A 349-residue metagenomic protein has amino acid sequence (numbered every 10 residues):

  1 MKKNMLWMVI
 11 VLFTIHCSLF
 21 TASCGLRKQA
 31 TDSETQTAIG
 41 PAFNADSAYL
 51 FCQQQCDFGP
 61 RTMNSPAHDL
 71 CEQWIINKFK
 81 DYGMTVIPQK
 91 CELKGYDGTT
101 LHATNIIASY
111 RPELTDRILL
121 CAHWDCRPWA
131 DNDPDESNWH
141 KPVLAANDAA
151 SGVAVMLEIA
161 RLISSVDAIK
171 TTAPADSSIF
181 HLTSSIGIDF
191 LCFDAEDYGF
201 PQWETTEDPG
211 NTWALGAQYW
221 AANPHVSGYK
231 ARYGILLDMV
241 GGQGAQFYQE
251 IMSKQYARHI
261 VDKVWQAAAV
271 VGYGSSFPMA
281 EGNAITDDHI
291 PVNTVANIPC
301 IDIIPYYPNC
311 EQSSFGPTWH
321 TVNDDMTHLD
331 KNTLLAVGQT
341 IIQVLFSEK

Functional and structural regions predicted by a protein language model:
T14-T21, I179-H181: Arg/Gly-rich low-complexity intrinsically disordered repeat tracts
G25-R27: Bacterial signal peptide processing site
A30-E72, Y82, E311-H328: N-terminal capping segment at the start of a domain
T35-A42, D57-P66, L93-Y96, N138-A150 (+4 more regions): Second-shell loop/turn segments in exported
L50-E113: A non-catalytic alpha/beta surface segment that caps or lines the substrate-entry region of metallo-dependent hydrolase
T62-M63, E92-G95, E113-L114, W124-P128 (+4 more regions): Solvent-exposed loop/turn segments at secondary-structure junctions within structured extracellular/periplasmic domains
K90-E92, T100, Y233, V240-K349: Active-site-adjacent substrate-binding region of metalloamidase/peptidase-like peptide-processing proteins
H140-H259: Acidic/histidine-rich catalytic neighborhood of metal-dependent amide-processing enzymes
